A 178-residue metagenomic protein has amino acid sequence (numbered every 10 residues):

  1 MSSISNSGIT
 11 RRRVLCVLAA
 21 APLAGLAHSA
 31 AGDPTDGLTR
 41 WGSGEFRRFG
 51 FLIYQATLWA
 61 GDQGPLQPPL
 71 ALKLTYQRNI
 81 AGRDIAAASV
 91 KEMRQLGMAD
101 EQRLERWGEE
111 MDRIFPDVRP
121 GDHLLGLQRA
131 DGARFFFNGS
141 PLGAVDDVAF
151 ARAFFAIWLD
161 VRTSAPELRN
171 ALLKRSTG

Functional and structural regions predicted by a protein language model:
S2, H28-G178: Terminal leader/tail segments of proteins
S3-A21: N-terminal secretory signal peptides and thylakoid transit peptides that target proteins across membranes
P22-A27: N-terminal signal peptide c-region/cleavage motif recognized by signal peptidases
